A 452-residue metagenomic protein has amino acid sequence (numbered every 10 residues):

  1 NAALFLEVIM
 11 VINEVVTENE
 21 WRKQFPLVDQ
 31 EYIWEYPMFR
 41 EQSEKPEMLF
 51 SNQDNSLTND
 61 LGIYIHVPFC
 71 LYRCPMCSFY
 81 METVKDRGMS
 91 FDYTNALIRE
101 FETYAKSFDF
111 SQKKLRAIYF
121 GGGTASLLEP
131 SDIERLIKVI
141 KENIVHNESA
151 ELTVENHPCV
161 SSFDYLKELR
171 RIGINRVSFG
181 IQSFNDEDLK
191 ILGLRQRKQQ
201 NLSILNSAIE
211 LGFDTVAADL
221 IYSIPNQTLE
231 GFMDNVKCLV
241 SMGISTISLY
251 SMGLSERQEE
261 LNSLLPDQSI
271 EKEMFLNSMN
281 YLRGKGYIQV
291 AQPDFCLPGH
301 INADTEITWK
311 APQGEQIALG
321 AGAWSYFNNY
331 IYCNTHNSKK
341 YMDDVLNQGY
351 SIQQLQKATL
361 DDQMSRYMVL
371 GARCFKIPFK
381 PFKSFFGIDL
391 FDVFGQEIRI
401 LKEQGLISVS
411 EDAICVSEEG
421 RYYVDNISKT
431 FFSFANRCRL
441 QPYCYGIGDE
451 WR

Functional and structural regions predicted by a protein language model:
A3-L61, S111: Flexible, acidic/Gly-rich N-terminal and inter-domain linker regions that tether and position cofactor-handling modules
Q53, V84-S107, K113-I388, G446-R452: C-terminal scaffold of the Radical SAM
L57-T94: Canonical Radical SAM [4Fe-4S] cluster-binding loop centered on the CxxxCxxC motif and its immediate flanking residues
V67, N156, V416-S417: Hydrophobic residues in beta-strands and at strand termini
D389-I400: Short amphipathic alpha-helical interaction segments
E403-D412: A short, conserved structural fragment
D412-D425: Accessory beta->alpha helical hairpin/"wing" motif in late/C-terminal subdomains of nucleic-acid enzymes
Y422-R452: Short, amphipathic alpha-helical interaction segments positioned at domain boundaries
